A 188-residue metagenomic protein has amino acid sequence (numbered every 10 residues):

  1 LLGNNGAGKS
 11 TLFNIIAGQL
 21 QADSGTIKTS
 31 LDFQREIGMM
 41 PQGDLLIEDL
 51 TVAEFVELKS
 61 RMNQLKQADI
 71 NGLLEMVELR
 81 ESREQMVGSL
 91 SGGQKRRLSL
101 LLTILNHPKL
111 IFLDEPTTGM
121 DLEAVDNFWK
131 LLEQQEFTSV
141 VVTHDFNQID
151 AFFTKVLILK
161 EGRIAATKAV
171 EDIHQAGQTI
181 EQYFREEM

Functional and structural regions predicted by a protein language model:
A17: Helix-to-loop junction immediately C-terminal to a conserved catalytic motif
E57, Q67-S82: Conserved ABC ATPase "signature" region
M86-L90: Conserved ABC ATPase signature
I111-D114: Catalytic Walker B motif of ABC-type/P-loop ATPase nucleotide-binding domains
F137-V142: Conserved H-loop
I149-A151: A short, surface-exposed alpha-helical micro-motif characterized by mixed small hydrophobic and charged/polar residues
